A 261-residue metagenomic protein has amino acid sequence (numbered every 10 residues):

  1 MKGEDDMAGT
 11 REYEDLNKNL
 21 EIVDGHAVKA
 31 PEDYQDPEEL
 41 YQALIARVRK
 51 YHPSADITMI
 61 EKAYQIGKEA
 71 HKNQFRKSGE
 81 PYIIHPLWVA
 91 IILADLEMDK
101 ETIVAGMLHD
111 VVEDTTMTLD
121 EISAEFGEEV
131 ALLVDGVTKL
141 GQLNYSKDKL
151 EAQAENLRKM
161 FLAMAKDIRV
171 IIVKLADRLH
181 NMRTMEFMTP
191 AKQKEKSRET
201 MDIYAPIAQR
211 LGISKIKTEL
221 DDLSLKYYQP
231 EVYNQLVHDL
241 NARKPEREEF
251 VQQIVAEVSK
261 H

Functional and structural regions predicted by a protein language model:
K2-H261: Active-site helical microenvironments for divalent-metal-assisted chemistry
